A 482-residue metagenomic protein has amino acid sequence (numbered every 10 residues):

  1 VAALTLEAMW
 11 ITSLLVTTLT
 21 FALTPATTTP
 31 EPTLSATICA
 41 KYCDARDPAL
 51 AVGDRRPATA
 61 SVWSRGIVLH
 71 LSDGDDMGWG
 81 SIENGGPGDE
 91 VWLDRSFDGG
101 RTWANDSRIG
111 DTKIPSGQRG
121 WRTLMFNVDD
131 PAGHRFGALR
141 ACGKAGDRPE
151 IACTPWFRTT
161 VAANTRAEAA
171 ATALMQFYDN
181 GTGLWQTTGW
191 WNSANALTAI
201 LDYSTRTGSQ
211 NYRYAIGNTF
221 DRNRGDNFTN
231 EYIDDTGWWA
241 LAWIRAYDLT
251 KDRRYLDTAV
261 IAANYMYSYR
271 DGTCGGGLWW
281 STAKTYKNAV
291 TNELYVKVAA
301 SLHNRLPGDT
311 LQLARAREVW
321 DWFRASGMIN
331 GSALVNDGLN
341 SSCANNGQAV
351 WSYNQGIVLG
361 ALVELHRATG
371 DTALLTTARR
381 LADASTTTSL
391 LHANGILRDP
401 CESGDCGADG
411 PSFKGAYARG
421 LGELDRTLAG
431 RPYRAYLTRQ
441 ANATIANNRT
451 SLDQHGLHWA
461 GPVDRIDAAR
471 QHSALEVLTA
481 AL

Functional and structural regions predicted by a protein language model:
V1-P30: Secretory targeting and sorting signals
T29-N164: Post-signal peptide N-terminal regions of Sec-secreted extracellular proteins
V91-R101, M175-D179, L313-R317: Short beta-strand segments and strand-loop junctions that repeat across beta-rich extracellular domains
A162-W238, A246-L249, Y286-K287, R380 (+1 more regions): CBM-like carbohydrate-recognition segments
R206-S209, A242, L249-D252, Y269 (+5 more regions): Alpha-solenoid helical repeat scaffolds
Y214, N218-S301, L313, R317: Extended ligand-binding groove/face enriched in aromatic
A299-H303, T310-L365: Active-site cradle of extracellular carbohydrate-active enzymes
I357-T369, L375-L390: Oxyanion-binding "anion nests"
